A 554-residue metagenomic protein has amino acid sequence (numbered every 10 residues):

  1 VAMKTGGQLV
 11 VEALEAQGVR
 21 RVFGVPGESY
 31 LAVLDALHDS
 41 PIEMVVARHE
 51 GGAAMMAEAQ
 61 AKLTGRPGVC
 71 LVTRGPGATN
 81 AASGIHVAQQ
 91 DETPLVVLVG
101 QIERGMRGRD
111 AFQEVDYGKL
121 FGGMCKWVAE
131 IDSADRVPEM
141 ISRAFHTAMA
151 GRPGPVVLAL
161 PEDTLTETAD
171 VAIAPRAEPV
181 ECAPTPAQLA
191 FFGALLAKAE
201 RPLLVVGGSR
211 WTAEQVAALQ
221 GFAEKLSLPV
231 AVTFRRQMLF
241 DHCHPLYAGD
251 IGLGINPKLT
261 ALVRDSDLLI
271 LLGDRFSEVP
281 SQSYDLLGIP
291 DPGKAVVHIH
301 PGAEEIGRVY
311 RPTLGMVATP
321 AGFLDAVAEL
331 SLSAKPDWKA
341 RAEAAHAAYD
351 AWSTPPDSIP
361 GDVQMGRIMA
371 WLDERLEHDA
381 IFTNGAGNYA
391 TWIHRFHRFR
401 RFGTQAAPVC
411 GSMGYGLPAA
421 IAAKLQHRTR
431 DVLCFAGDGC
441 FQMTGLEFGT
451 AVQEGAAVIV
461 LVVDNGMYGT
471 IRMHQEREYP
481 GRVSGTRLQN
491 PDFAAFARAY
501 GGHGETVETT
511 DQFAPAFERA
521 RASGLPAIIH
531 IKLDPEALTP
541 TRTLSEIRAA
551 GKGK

Functional and structural regions predicted by a protein language model:
L9-V19, A59-G65, Q89, T147-R152 (+6 more regions): Glycine-rich phosphate/diphosphate-binding loops that line cofactor/substrate pockets in enzymes
V10, E28, V33-L34, H38 (+1 more regions): Active-site diphosphate/adenylate-binding microenvironment
R20-F23, E43-V45, L63-I102, V205-G208 (+3 more regions): A short, small-residue-rich loop immediately preceding and capping a beta-strand
K62, S209-V297, R398-T429, Q442-L446 (+3 more regions): Glycine-rich, anion-gripping cofactor-binding loops and their flanking helix/strand elements in enzyme active sites
L98, M106-Q113, L253, T260 (+4 more regions): Thiamine diphosphate
V99-M140, E162, R236-A342: Glycine-rich, acidic loop regions that bind phosphate or pyrophosphate groups
D135, V171-I173, G293-N388, T510-R519 (+1 more regions): Phosphate/pyrophosphate-binding active-site segments
R143, T147-K198, K335, K339 (+1 more regions): Conformationally flexible catalytic loops at phosphate/diphosphate-handling active centers
